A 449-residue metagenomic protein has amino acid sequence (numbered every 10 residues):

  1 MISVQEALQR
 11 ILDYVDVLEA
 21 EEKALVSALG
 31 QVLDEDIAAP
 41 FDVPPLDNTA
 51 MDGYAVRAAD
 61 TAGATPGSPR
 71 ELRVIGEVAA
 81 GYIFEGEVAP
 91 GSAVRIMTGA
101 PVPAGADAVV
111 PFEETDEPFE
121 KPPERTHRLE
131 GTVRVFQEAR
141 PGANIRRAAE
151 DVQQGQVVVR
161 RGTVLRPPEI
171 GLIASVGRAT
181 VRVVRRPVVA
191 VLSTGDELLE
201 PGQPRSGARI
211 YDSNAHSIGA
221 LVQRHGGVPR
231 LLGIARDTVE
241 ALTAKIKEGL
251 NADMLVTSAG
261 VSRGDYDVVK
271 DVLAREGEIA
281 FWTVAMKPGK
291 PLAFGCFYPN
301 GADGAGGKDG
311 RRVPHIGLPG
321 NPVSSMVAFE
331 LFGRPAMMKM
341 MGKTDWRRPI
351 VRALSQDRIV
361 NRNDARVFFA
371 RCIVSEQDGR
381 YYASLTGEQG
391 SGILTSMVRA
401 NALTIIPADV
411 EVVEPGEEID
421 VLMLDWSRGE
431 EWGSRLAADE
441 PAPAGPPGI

Functional and structural regions predicted by a protein language model:
M1-T65, P69, F369: Intrinsically disordered, low-complexity, positively charged segments
M1-V4, A179-L318, P322-A328, A444-I449: Helix-rich terminal scaffold detector
I2, A55-L231, R236, G387 (+2 more regions): Short, glycine/charged-enriched hinge/interface segments at domain edges or termini
I2, E21-V26, G30, E35 (+3 more regions): Flexible glycine/proline-rich
I2-E6, A20-K23, S27, M51 (+24 more regions): Conserved active-site and cofactor/substrate-binding residues in soluble primary-metabolism enzymes
I11-L18, V176-A179, L198, L221 (+9 more regions): Change "in soluble alpha/beta enzymes" to "in soluble alpha/beta proteins
P40-D42, V78-I83, P319: A short glycine/serine-rich beta->alpha loop
